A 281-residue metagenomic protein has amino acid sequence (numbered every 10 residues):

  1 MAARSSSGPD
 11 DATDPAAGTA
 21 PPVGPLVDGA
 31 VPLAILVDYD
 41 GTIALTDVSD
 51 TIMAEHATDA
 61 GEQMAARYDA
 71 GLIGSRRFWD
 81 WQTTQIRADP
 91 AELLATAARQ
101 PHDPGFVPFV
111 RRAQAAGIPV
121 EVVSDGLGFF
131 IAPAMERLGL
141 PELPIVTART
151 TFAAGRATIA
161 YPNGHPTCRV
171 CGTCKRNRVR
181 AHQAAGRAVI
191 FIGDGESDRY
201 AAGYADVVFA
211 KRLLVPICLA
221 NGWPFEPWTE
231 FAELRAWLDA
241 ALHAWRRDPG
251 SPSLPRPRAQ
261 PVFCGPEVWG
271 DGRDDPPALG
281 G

Functional and structural regions predicted by a protein language model:
M1-Y39, D59, A88-A91, G250-G281: Non-catalytic pre-domain segments flanking phosphatase-related domains
A2-R4, G105-P119, G126-G281: C-terminal cap/substrate-recognition subdomain and adjoining C-terminal extension of metal-dependent phosphatase-like
R4, G18-T84: Active-site neighborhood of HAD-like aspartate-dependent phosphohydrolases
L36-D38, V123, I192: Short hydrophobic segments within beta-strands
T42-I43, V123-D125: Ser/Thr-glycine-rich phosphate-binding loops at phosphate-binding pockets of nucleotides, nucleotide cofactors
A60-A66, P90-L93, E142-I145: Short, surface-exposed acidic
Y68-D69, A97, Q183: Hydrophobic residues in alpha-helical segments
I73-P108, A116-I118: Metal-dependent phosphoesterase signature
